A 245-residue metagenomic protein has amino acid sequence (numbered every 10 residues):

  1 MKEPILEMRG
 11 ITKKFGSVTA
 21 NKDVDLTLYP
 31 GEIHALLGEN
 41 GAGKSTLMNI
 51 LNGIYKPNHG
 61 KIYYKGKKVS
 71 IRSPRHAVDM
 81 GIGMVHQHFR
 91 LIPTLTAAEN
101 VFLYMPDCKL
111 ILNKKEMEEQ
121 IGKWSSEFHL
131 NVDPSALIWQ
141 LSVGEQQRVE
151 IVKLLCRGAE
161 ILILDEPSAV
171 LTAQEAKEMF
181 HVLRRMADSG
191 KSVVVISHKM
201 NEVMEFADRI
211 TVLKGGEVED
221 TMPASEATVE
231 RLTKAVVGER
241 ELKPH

Functional and structural regions predicted by a protein language model:
K2-H245: Glycine-rich phosphate-binding loops of nucleotide-dependent enzymes
